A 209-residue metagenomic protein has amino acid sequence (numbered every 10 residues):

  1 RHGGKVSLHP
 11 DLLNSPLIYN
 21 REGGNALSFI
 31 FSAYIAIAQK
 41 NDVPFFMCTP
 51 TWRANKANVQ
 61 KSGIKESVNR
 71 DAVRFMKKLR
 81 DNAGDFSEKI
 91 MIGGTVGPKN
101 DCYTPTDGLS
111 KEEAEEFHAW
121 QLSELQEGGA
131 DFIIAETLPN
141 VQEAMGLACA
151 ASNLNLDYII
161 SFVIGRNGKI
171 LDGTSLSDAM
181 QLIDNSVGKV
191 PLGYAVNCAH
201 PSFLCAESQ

Functional and structural regions predicted by a protein language model:
R1-Q209: Domain-level signal for soluble alpha/beta catalytic cores
